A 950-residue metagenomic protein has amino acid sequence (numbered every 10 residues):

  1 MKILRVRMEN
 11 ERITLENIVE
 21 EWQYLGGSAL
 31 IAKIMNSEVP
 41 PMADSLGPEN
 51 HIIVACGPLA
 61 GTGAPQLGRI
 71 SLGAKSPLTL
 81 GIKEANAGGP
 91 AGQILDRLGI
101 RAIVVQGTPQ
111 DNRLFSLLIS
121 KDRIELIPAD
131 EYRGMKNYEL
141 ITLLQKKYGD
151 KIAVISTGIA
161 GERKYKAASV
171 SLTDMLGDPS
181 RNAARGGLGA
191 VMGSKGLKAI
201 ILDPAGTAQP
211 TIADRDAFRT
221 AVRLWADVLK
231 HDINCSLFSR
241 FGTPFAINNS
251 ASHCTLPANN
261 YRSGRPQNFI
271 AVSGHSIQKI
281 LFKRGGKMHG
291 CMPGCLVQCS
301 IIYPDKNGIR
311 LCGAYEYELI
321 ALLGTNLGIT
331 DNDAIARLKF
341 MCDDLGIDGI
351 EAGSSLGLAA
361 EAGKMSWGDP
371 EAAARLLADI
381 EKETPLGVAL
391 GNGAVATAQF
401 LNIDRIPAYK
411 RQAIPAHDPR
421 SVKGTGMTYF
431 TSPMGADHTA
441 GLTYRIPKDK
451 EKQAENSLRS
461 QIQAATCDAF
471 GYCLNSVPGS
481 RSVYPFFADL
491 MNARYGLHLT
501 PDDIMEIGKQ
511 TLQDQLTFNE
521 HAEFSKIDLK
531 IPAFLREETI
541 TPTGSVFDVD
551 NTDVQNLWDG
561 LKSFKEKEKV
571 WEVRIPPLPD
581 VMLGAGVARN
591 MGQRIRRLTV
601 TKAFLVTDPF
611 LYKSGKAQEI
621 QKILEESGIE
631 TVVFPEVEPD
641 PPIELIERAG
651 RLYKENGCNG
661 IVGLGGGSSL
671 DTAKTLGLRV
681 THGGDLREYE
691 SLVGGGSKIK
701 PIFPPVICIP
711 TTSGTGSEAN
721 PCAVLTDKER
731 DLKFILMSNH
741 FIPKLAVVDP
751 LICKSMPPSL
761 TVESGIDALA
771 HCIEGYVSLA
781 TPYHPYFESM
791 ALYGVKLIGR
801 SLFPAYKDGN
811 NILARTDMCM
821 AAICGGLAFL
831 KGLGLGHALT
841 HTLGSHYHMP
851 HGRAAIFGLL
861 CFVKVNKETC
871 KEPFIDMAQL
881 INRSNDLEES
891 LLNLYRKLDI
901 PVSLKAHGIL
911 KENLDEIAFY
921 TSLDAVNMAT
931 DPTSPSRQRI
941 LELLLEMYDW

Functional and structural regions predicted by a protein language model:
M1-G189, S194-Q209, R215-D232, I247-N248 (+2 more regions): Protein-protein interaction/assembly regions in multi-subunit complexes
V6, Q145-Y148, I152-I155, I159-G186 (+1 more regions): Extended C-terminal regions of large enzymes
R337, L345, G349, S354-G368 (+2 more regions): Catalytic phosphate/nucleotide-handling subdomain of diverse soluble enzymes
V422, E644-L751: Glycine/threonine-rich beta-strand-loop-alpha-helix active-site module that forms ligand/phosphate-binding
V570, K871-F874, L880-W950: C-terminal charged capping/lid subdomain of soluble metabolic enzymes
V570-V633, W950: An N-terminal, well-structured beta->alpha segment
Y612-D685, P804-R815: N-terminal small/polar loop signature for handling phosphorylated ligands or for N-terminal nucleophile
C722-F829, P932: Carboxylate- and glycine-rich phosphate/diphosphate-binding segment that chelates Mg2+/Mn2+
